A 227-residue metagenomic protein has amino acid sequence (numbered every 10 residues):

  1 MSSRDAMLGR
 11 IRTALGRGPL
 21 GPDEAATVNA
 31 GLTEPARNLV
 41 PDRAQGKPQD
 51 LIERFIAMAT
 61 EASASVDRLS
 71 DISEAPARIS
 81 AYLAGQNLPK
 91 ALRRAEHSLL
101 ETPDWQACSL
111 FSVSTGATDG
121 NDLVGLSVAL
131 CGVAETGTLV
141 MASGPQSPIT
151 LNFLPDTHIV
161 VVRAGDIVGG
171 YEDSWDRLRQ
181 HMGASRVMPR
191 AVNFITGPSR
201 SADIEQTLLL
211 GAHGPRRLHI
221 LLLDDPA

Functional and structural regions predicted by a protein language model:
M1-A227: The feature marks the mature, well-folded catalytic cores of soluble enzymes
